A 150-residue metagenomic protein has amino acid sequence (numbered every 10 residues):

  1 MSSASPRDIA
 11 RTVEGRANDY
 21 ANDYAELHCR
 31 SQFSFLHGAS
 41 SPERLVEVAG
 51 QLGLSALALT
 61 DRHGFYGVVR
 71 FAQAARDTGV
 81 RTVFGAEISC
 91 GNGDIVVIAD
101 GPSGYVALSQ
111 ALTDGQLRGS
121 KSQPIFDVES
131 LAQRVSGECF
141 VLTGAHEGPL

Functional and structural regions predicted by a protein language model:
M1-L150: Phosphodiester-processing cores and adjacent nucleic acid-binding clamps
